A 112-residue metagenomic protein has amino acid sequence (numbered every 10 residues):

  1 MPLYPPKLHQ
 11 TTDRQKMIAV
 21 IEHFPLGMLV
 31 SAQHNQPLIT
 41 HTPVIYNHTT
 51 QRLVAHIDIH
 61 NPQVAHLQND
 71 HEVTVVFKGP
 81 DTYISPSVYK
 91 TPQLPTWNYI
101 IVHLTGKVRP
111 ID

Functional and structural regions predicted by a protein language model:
M1-D112: Binding-site signature for planar aromatic cofactors or substrates
